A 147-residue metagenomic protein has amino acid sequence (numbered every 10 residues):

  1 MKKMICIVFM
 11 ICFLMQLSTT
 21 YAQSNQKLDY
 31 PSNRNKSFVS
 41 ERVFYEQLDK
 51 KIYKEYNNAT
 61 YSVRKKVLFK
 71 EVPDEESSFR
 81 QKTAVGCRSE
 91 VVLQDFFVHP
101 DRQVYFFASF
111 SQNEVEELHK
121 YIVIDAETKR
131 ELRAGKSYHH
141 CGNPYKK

Functional and structural regions predicted by a protein language model:
C6-V8, Q16-K147: Long, terminal "pre-/pro-" and other extracytoplasmic accessory regions that lie outside the mature folded/catalytic
